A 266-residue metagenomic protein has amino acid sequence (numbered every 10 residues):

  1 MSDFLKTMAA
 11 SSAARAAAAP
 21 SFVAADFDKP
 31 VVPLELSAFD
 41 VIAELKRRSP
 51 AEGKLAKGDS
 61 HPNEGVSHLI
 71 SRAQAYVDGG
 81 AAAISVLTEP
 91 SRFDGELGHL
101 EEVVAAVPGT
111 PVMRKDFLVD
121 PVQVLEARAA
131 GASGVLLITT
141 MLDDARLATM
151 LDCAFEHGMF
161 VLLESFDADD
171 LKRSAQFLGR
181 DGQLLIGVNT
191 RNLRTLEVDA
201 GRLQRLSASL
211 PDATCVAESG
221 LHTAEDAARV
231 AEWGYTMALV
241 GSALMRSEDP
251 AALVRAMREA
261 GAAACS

Functional and structural regions predicted by a protein language model:
M1-V112, V119-V122, D144, C153-L184 (+6 more regions): Conserved N-terminal beta1-alpha1 strand-loop-helix module at the mouth
S85-V86, L136-L137, L162, G187 (+1 more regions): Conserved beta-strand positions in the central sheet of alpha/beta enzyme cores
R114-K115, L137-I138, N189, A217-E218 (+1 more regions): Thr-Gly-centered strand-to-loop micro-motif
K115-D116, G131: Alpha-helical hinge/cap motifs
Q123-M141, L147, C153: A short alpha/beta connector and helix-capping loop motif
W233-T236: Signature of the chemotaxis receptor cytoplasmic signaling rod
